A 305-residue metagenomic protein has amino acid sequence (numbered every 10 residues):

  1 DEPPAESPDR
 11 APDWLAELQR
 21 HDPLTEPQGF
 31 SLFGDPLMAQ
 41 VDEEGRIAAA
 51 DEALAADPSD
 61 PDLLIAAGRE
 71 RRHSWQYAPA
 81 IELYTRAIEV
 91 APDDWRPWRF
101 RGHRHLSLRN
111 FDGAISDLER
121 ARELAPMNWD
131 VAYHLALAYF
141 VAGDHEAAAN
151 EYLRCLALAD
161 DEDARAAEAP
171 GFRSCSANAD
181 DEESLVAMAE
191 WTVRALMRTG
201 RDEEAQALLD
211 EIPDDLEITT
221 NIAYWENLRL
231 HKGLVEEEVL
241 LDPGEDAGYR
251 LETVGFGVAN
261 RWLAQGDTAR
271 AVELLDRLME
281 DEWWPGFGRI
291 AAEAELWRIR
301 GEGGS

Functional and structural regions predicted by a protein language model:
D1-D62, A66, R300: N-terminal leader/linker segments that initiate helical-solenoid repeat arrays
P58, P92, P126, D160 (+3 more regions): Short coil turns that delineate tetratricopeptide repeat
P61-D62, W95-R96, W129-D130, D163 (+2 more regions): Helix-start (N-cap) detector for alpha-helical repeat units in TPR-like alpha-solenoids, especially tetratricopeptide
H73, S107-L108, V141-A142, R198 (+3 more regions): Register position in tetratricopeptide repeats
